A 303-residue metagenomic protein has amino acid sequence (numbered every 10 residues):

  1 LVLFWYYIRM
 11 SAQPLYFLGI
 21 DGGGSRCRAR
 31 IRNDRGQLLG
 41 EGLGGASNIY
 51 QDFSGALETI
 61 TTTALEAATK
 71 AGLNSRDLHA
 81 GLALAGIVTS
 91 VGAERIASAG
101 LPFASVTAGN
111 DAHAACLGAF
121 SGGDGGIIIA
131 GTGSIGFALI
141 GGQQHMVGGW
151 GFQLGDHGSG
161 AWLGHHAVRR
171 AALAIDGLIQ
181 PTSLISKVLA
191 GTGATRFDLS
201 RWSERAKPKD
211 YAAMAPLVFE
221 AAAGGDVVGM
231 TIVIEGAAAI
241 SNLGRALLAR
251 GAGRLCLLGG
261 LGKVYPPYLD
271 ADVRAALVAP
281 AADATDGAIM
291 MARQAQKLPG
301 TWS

Functional and structural regions predicted by a protein language model:
L1-L3, V88: N-terminal leader/targeting segments
L3-R76, A119-G126, V168-S303: ATP-binding/phosphotransfer module of carbohydrate and carboxylate kinases, centering on a glycine-rich
F53, A80-A83, G92-A93: N-terminal functional module of multi-domain proteins
S75-L78, A104-S105: Short acidic capping loops at alpha-helix termini that bridge into adjacent secondary structure
G81-I87, A130-G133, A252-G262: Glycine-rich beta-strand-to-loop/alpha-helix junction loops that act as flexible
G86-P181: Phosphate-binding/catalytic loop of phosphoryl-transfer enzymes
